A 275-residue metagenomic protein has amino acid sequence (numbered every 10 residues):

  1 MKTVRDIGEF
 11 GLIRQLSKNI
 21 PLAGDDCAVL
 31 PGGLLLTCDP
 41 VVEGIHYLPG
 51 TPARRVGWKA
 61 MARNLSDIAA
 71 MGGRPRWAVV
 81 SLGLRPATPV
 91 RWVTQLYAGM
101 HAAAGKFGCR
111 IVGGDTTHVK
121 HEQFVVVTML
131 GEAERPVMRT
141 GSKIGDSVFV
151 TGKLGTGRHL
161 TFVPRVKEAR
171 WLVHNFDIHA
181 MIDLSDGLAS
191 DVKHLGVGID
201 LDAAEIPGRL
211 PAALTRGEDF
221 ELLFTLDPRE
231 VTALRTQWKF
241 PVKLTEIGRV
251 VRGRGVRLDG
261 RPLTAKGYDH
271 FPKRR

Functional and structural regions predicted by a protein language model:
M1-P52, M71, R76, V80 (+5 more regions): Extreme N-terminal cap/leader segments of soluble proteins
V29, N64, G72, I111 (+4 more regions): Residue-level signal for inorganic ion chemistry
P31-L34, V41, R74-R158, R249: Glycine-rich anion-binding loops of enzyme active sites
A53-W77, A98-K106, W171, A189-H194: Small-aliphatic-rich amphipathic alpha-helix that forms the alpha element of a beta-alpha
A87, L160-D219, V251: Active-site-proximal betaalpha loop/short-helix elements that scaffold phosphoryl/nucleotidyl transfer chemistry
V90-R91, P136, R229-T236: Short, conserved charged micro-motifs
L130, L223-D227: Short hydrophobic/aromatic beta-strand micro-patches that form the beta-sheet surface supporting nucleotide- or nucleic
R235-R275: Acidic, Ser/Thr/Pro-rich beta/coil linker or hinge segments at domain junctions
